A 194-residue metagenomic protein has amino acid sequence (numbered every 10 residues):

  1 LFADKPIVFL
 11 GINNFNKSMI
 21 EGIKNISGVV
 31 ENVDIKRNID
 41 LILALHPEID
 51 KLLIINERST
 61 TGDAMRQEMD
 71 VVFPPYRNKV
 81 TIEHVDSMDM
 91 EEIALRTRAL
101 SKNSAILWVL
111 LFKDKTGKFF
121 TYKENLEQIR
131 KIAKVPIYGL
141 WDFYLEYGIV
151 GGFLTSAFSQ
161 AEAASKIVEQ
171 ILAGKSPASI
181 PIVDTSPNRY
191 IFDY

Functional and structural regions predicted by a protein language model:
L1-Y194: Short hydrophobic alpha-helices and adjacent helix-cap/hinge residues
